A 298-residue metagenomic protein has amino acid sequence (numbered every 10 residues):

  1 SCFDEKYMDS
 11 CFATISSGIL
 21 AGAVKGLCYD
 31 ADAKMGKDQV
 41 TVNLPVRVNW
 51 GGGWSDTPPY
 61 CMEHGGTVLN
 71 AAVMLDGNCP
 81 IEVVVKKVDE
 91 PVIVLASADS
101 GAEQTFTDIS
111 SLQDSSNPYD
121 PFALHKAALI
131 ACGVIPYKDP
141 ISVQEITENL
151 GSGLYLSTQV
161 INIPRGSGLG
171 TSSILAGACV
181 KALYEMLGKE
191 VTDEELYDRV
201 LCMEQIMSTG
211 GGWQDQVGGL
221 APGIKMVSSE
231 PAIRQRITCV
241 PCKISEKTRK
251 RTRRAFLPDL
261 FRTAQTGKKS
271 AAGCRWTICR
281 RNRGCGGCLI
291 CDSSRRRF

Functional and structural regions predicted by a protein language model:
S1-E148, K189, D198-G210, Q216-F298: C-terminal nucleotide
S55, T147-L150, L154-Y155, N162: Short glycine/serine-rich loop/turn segments
F106-Q113, L154-R165: Glycine/charged-rich beta-loop-alpha catalytic/anionic-binding loops adjacent to active sites
A128, R165-S167: Helix-loop-helix module between adjacent transmembrane segments
S167-K189: DPxDG-like acidic metal-binding loop motif
D193-E194: A sequence/structural signal of beta-propeller blade repeats
